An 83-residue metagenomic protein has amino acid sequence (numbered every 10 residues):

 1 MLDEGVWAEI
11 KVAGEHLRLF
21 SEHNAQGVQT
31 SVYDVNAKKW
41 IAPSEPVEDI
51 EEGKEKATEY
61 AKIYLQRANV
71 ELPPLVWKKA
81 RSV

Functional and structural regions predicted by a protein language model:
M1-Q29, V83: Short N-terminal "domain-start" leader segments that mark the transition from disordered tails or signal peptides into
Y33-V83: Mixed-charge, Lys/Arg-enriched low-complexity segments
